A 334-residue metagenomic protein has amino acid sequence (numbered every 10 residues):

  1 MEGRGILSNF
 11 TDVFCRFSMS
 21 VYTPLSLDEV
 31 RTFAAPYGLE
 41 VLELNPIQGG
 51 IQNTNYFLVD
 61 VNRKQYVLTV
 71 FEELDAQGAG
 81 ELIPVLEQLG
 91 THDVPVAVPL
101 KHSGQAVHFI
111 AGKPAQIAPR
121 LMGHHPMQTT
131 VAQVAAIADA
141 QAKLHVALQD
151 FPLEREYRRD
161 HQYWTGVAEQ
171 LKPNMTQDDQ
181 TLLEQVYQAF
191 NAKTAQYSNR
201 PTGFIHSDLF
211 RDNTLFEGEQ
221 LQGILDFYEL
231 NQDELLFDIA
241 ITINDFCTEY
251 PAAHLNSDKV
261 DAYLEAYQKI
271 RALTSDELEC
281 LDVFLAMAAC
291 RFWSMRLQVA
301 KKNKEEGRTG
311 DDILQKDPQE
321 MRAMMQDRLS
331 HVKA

Functional and structural regions predicted by a protein language model:
E2-L100, E217-Q220, V332-A334: Conserved NTP-binding catalytic cores of kinases and kinase-like/nucleotidyltransferase enzymes across multiple kinase
T23-P36, L153-E154, T165-S207, E217 (+1 more regions): An alpha-helical support segment within catalytic cores of ATP-dependent transferases
N53-D60, V67-L68, P99, N191-F237: Active-site acidic catalytic loop and adjacent metal/ATP-binding pocket of ATP-dependent phosphoryl transfer enzymes
D60-P152: ATP-binding pocket architecture of kinase catalytic cores
M127-T181, R200-T202, Q232: A cross-family kinase active-site recognition segment
Q170, F292-A334: ATP/Mg2+ or Mg2+-diphosphate-binding catalytic cores that bind nucleotide phosphates or diphosphates via glycine-rich
L236-A272, A286-K304: Active-site activation/catalytic loop segments of kinase-like enzymes and analogous catalytic loops in related
L273-L285: All-alpha amphipathic helical-bundle segments outside canonical DNA-binding/catalytic cores that form hydrophobic
